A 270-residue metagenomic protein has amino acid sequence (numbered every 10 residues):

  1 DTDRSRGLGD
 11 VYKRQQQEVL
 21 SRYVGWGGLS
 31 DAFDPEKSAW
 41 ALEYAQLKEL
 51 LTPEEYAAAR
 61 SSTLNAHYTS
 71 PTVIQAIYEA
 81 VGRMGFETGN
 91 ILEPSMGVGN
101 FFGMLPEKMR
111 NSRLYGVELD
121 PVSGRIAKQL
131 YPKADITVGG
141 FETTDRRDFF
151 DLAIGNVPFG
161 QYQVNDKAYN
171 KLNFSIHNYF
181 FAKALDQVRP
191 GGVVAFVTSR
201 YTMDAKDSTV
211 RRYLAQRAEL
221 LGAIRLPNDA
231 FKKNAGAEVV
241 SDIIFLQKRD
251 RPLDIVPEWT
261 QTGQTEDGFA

Functional and structural regions predicted by a protein language model:
T2-L8, Y12: Single conserved hydrophobic/aromatic residue that forms the stacking wall/gate of nucleotide- or nucleobase-binding
G9-D10, Q75-P106, G116, D120 (+4 more regions): Conserved proline-anchored active-site loop of SAM-dependent methyltransferases that bridges a beta-strand
V19-L47, L51: N-terminal accessory alpha/beta regions
T63-Q75: Conserved SAM-binding loop and adjacent beta-strand
I77, V117-P121, N173-K232, V239-F245: Conserved Class I SAM-dependent methyltransferase catalytic core
R125-D135: Short, conserved SAM-binding/catalytic segment of Class I S-adenosyl-L-methionine-dependent methyltransferases
T137-G140, I224-R225: Short loop/edge segments at beta-strand edges and connector loops that shape dinucleotide/nucleotide cofactor-binding
K233-A270: Flexible, glycine-/basic-rich loop-and-beta segments that form/coincide with the SAM-dependent methyltransferase
